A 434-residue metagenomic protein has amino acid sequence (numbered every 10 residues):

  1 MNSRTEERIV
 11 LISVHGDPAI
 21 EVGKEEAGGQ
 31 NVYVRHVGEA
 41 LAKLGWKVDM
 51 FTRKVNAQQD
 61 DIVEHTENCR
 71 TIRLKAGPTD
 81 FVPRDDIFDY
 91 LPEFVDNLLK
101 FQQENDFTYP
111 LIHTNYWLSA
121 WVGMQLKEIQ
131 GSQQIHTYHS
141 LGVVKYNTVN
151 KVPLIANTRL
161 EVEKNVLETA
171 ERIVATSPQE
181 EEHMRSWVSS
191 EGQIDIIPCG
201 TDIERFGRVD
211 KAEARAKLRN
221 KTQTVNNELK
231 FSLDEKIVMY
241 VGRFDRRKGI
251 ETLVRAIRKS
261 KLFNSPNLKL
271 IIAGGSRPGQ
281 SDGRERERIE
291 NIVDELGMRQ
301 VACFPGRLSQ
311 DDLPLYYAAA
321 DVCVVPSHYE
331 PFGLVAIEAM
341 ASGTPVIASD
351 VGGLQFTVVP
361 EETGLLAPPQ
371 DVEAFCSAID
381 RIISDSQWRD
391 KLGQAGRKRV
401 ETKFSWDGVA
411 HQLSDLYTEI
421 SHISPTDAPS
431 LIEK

Functional and structural regions predicted by a protein language model:
M1-T71, P429, E433-K434: N-terminal subdomain of nucleotide-sugar transferases
Q179, G200: Carbohydrate-associated surface elements
G207-K230: A short helix/loop element that forms part of the nucleotide-sugar donor recognition site in Leloir-type
G283-L308: Nucleotide-activated donor-binding/catalytic signature segment of Leloir-type glycosyltransferases, i.e., the conserved
R307-L308, L315-A320: Short alpha-helical donor nucleotide-sugar binding micro-motif in glycosyltransferases
H328: Aromatic "clamp/platform" in nucleotide-sugar-dependent glycosyltransferases that forms part of the donor/acceptor
A336, P345-A348, V358: Short hydrophobic beta-strand element within catalytic cores of glycosyltransferases and related nucleotide-activated
P360-E361, L365-V372, R381-Q387: Conserved acidic donor-binding segment of nucleotide-sugar-dependent glycosyltransferases
